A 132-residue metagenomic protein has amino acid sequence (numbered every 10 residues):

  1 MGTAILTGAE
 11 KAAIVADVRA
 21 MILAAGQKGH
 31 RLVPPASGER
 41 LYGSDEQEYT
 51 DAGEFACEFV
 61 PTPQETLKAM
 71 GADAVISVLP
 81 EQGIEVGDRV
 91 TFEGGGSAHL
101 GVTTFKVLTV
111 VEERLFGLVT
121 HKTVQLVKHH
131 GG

Functional and structural regions predicted by a protein language model:
M1-I22: N-terminal leader/capping segments at the start of a protein or of a new domain
G2-T7, A25-G26, V33-G132: Short, conserved turn/kink motifs that form compact alpha/beta structural patches or helix kinks used as
